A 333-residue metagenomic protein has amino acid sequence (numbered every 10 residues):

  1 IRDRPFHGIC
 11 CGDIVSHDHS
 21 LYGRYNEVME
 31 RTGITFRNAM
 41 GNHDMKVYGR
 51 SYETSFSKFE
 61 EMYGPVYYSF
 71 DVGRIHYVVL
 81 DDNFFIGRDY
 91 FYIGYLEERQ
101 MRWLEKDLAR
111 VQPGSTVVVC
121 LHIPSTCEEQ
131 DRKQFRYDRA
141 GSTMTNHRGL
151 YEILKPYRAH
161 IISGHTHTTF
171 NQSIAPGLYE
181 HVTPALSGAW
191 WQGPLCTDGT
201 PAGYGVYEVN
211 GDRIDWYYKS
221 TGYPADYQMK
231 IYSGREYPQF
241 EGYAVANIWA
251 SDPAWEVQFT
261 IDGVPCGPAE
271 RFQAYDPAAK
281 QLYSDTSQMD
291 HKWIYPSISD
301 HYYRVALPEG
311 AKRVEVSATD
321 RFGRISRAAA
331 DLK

Functional and structural regions predicted by a protein language model:
I1-G23, G310-E315: N-terminal active-site segment of His-dependent metallophosphoesterases
C11, L108-K133: Short acidic, glycine-rich surface-loop motifs adjacent to enzyme active sites
G12-D13, G41-N42, H122, G164-H165: Active-site glycine-centered loops adjacent to acidic/histidine catalytic or metal-binding residues that shape
H19-P113, R132-I162, T168-N210: Extended active-site neighborhood of metal-dependent phosphoesterases/phosphodiesterases
D82, C120-S125, H165-T166, K219-S220: Short, well-ordered beta-to-alpha junction loops that form the rim of enzyme active sites and present histidine/acidic
L178-D262, D300-D331: Binuclear metal-dependent phosphoesterase catalytic core
W255-A279: Extended low-complexity, serine/threonine- and proline-enriched intrinsically disordered segments
D276-R304: Aromatic sugar-binding surface patches on proteins that engage polysaccharides or sugar-phosphate polymers
